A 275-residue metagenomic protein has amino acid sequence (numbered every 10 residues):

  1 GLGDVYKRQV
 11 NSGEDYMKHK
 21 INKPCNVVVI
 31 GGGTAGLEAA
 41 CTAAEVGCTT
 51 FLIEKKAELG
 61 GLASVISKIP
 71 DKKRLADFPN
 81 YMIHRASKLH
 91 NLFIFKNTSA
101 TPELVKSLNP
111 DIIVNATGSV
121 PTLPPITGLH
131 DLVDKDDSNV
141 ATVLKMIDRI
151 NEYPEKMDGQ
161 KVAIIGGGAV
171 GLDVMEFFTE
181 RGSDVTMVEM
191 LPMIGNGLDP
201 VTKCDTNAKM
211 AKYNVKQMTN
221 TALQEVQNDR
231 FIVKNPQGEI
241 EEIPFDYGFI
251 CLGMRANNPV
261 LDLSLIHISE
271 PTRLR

Functional and structural regions predicted by a protein language model:
L2-Y6, E270-L274: Short, small-residue-biased leader/transition segments that mark boundaries at the very start of proteins
D4-P24: Flexible inter-domain linker/hinge segments
H19-K55, F95-N109, T117-I126, D131 (+4 more regions): Rossmann-like dinucleotide/flavin-binding elements
L52-K88, M175-T221: Rossmann-like dinucleotide-binding cores of NAD(P)H-dependent redox enzymes
I83-L89, T127-K135, N207-K212, D262-L265: Short, conserved catalytic or adaptor-binding loops enriched in Gly and charged residues
K96-V105, T219-D229: A conserved short coil-to-beta-strand element within the FAD-binding core of flavoproteins
I112: Conserved catalytic-site loops of classical short-chain dehydrogenases/reductases
F231-V233: SH3/SH3-like beta-barrel fold
